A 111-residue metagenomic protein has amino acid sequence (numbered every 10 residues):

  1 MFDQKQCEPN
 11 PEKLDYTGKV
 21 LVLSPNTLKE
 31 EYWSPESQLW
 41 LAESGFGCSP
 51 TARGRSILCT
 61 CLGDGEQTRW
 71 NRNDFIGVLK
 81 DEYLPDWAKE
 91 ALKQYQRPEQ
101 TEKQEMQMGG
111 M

Functional and structural regions predicted by a protein language model:
M1-K29: Mixed-charge, Lys/Arg-rich low-complexity intrinsically disordered regions
C7, L23, V78-E82, A88 (+1 more regions): Long, compositionally biased low-complexity segments enriched in polar/charged residues
N10-K13, I76, Q100: A subset of signal/propeptide-processing and intrinsically disordered low-complexity segments in secreted/extracellular
P25-P85: Acidic, low-complexity, intrinsically disordered interaction modules
C59, Q94, E102-Q104: Charge-dense, intrinsically disordered terminal/linker segments
P98-M111: Non-Sec secretion/translocation targeting segments of pathogen effectors
